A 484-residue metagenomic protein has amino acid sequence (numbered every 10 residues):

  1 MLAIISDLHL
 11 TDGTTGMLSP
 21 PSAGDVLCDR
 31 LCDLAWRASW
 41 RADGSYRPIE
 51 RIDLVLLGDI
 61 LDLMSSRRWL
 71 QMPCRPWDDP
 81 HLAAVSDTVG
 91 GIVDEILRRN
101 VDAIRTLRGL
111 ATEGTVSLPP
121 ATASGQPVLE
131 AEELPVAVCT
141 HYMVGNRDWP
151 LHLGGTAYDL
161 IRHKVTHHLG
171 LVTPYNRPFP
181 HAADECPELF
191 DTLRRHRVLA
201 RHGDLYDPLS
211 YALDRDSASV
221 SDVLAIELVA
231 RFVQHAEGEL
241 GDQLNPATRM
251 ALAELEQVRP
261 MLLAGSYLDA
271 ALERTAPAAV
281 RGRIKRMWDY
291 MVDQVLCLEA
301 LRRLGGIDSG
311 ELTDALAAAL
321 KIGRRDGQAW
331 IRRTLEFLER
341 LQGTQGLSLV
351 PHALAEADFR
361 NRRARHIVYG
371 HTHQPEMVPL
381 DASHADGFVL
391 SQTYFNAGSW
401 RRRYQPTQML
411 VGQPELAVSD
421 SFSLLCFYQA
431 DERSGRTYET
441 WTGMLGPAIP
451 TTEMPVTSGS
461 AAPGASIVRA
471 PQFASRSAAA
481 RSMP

Functional and structural regions predicted by a protein language model:
M1-P484: Extended recognition/assembly regions associated with phosphoester-bond processing machinery
